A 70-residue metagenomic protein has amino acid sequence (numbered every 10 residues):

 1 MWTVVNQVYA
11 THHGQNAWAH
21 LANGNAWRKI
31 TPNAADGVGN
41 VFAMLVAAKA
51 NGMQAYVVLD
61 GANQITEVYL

Functional and structural regions predicted by a protein language model:
M1-L70: Exposed beta-strand/loop interface patches that mediate assembly or binding
